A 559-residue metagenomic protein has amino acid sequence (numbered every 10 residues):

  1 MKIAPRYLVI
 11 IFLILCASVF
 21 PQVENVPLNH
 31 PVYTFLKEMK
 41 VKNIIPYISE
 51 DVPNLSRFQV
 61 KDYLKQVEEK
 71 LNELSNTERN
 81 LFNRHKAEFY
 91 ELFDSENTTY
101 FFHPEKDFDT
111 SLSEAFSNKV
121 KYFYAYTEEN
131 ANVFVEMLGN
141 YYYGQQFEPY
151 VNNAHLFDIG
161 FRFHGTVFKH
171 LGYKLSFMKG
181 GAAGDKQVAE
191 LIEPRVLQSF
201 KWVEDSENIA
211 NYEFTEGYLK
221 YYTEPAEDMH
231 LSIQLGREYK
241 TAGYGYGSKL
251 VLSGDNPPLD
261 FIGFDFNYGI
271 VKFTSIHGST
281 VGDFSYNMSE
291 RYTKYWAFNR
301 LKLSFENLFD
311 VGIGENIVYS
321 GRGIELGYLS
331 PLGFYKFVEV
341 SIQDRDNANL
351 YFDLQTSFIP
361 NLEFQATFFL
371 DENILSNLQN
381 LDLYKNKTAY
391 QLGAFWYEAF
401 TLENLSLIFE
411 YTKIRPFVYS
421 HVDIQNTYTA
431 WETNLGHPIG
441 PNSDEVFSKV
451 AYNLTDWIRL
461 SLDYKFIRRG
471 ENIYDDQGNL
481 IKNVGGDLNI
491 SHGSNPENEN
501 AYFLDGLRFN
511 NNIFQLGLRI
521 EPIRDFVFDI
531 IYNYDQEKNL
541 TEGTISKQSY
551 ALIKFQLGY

Functional and structural regions predicted by a protein language model:
M1-K2: N-terminal hydrophobic targeting signals that begin at the initiator methionine
P5-C16: Sec-dependent N-terminal signal peptides
A17-P21: Sec/Tat signal peptide C-region and signal peptidase I cleavage site
V23-K42: Short N-terminal segments immediately surrounding and downstream of signal-peptide cleavage
V23-P27, I45-D51, S56-F58, E68-D310 (+6 more regions): Outer-membrane beta-barrel channel domains
Y33-L36, R57, K61-L64: Extracytoplasmic/secreted envelope proteins and their assembly/folding machinery, especially bacterial periplasmic
L36, S232-Y239, Q365, D529: Active-site-adjacent bridging/hinge elements
Y212, F309-I317, R322-Y559: Exposed, low-structure sequence patches enriched in small/polar residues
